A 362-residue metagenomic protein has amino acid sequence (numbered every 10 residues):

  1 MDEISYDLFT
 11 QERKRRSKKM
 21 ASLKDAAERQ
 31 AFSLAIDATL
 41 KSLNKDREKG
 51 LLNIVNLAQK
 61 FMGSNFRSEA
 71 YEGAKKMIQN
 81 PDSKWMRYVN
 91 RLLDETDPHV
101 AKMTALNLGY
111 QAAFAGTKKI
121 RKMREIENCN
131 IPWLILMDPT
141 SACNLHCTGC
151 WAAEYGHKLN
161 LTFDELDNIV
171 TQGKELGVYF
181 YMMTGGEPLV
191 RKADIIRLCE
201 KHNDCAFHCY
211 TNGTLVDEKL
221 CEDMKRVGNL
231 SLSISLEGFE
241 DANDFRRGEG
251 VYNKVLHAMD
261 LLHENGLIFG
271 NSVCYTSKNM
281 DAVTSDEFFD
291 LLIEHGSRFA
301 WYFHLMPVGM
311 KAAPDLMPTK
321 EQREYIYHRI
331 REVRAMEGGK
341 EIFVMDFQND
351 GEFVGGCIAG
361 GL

Functional and structural regions predicted by a protein language model:
M1-E72, K76, D244-A359: Radical SAM enzyme [4Fe-4S]-AdoMet core and its adjacent flexible, acidic and glycine-rich loops/tails across
L52-K219: Conserved alpha-helical substructure of the radical SAM core
K122-M123, C129, V170, L189 (+2 more regions): Mixed-charge, polar/low-complexity N-terminal
A153-H157, F239-D241, P307-M310: A short, flexible beta-alpha/helix-coil linker loop
F163-M183, L189-H304: Radical SAM/AdoMet-radical enzyme domain recognition
